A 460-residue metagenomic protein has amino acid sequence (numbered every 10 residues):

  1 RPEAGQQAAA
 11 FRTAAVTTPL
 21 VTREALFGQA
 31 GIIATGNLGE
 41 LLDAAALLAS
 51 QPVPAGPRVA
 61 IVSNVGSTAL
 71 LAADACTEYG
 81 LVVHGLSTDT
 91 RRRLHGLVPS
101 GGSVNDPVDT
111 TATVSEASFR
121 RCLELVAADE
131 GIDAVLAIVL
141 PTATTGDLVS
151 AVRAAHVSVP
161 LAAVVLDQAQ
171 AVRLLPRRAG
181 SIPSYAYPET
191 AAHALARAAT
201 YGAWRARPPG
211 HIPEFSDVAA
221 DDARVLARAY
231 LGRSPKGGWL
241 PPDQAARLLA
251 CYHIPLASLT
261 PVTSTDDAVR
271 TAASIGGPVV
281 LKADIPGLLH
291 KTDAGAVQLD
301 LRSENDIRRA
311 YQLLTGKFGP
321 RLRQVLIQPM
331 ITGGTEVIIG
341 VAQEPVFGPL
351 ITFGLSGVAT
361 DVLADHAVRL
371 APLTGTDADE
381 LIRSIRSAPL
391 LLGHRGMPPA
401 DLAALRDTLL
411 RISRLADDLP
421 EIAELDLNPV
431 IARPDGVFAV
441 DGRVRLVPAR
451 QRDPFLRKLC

Functional and structural regions predicted by a protein language model:
R1-C460: Catalytic-core regions of core metabolic enzymes, especially those transforming organic acids/acyl-group intermediates
